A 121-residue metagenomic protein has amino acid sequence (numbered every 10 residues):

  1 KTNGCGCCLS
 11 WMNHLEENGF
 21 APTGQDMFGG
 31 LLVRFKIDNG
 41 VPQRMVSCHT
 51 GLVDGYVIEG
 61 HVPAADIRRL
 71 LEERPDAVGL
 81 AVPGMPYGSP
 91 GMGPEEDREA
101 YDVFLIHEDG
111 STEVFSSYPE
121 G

Functional and structural regions predicted by a protein language model:
K1-N18: Local sequence-structure signature of Cys/Sec-based thiol-disulfide redox active-site neighborhoods
K1-N3, L32-N39: Short, functional N-terminal and low-complexity linear motifs
K1-T2, A21, V53-I58: Second-shell loop/turn segments in exported
K1-T2, Q25-M27, H61, P83-M85: Active-site-proximal beta-strand/loop segments in catalytic clefts of secreted hydrolases
G4-G6, D26, V41: Short alpha-helix boundary/capping motifs
C8-M12, G29-L32, A64, R68: Extracytoplasmic/secreted envelope proteins and their assembly/folding machinery, especially bacterial periplasmic
A21-L31: A short beta-strand-loop structural module common to alpha/beta enzyme folds
K36-G121: Thiol/selenol-based redox catalytic cores and closely related redox-interacting motifs
